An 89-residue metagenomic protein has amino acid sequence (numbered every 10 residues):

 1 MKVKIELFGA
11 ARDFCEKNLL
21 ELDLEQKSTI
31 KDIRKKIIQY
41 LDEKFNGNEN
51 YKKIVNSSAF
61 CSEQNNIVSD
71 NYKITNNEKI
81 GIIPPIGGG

Functional and structural regions predicted by a protein language model:
M1-G88: Ubiquitin-like/PB1-type beta-grasp interaction modules and other compact soluble beta-rich domains
